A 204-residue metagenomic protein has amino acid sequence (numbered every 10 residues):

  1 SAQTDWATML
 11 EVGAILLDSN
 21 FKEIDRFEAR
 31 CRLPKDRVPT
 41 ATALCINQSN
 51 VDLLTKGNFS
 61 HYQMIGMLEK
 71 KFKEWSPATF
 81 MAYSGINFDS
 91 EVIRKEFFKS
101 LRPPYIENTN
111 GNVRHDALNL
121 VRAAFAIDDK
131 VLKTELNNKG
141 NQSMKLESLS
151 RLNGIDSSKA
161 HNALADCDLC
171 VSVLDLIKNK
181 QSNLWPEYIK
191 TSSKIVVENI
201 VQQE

Functional and structural regions predicted by a protein language model:
S1-R102, S143, S148-N153: Conserved non-catalytic scaffold segment of RNase H-like nuclease domains
K70, E74-P77, F98-R102, L120-K130 (+2 more regions): Alpha-helix capping at helix-to-loop junctions
T79-S84, V92, D129-V196: Acidic, Mg2+-coordinating catalytic module of metal-dependent nucleases/exonucleases that use a two-metal-ion mechanism
F88-E91, V121-A124, I195: Short, well-ordered, mixed-charge alpha-helical segments that flank or form enzyme active sites
L101-N110: Active-site phosphate-binding/coordination module
T109-L136: Short alpha-helix plus adjacent loop in nuclease-associated cores
I195-E204: Extended, Lys/Arg-enriched charged tracts that mediate electrostatic binding to polyanionic substrates
